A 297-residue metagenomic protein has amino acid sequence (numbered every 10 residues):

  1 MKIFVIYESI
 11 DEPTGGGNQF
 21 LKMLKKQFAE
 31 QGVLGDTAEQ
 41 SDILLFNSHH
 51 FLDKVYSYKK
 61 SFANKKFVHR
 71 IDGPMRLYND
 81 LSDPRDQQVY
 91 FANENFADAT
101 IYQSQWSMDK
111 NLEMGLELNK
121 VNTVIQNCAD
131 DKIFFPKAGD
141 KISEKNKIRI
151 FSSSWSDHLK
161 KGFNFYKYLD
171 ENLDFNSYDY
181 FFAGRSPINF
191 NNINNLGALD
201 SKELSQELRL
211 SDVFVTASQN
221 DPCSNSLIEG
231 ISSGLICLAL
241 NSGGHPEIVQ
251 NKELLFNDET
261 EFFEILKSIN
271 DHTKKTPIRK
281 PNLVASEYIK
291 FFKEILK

Functional and structural regions predicted by a protein language model:
N79-D80, L112, C128-N146: Acidic anion/phosphate-binding donor-loop and adjacent secondary structure in glycosyltransferase catalytic cores
D83-T100: Membrane-proximal helix-turn-helix segments that form the acceptor-binding/catalytic region of lipid-linked
N95-K120, A129: A short, active-site helix/loop in glycosyltransferases that binds the activated sugar's phosphate group
K141-K161, K167-E171: Conserved donor-binding/catalytic core segment of Leloir-type glycosyltransferases
Q219: Aromatic "clamp/platform" in nucleotide-sugar-dependent glycosyltransferases that forms part of the donor/acceptor
I236-A239: Short hydrophobic beta-strand element within catalytic cores of glycosyltransferases and related nucleotide-activated
N241, P246-S268: Change "using UDP/GDP/dTDP sugars" to "using nucleotide sugars
T260, K267-K297: A charged, aromatic-enriched C-terminal amphipathic alpha-helix characteristic of glycosyltransferases across folds
